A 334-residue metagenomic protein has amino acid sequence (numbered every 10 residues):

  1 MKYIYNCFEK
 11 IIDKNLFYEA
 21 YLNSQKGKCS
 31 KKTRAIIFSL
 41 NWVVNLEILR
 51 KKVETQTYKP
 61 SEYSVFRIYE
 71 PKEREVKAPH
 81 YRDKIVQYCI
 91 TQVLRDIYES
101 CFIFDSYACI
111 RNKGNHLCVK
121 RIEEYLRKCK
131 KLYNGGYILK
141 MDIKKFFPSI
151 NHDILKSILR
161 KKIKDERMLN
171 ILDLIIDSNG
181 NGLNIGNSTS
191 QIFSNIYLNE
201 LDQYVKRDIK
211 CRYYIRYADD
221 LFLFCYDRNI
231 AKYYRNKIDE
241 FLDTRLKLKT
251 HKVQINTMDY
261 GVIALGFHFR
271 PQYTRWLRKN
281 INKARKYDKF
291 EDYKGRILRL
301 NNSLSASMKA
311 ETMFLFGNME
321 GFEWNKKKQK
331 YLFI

Functional and structural regions predicted by a protein language model:
M1-E47: Non-catalytic, polymerase-adjacent accessory regions of viral genome-replication enzymes
K2-K10, T91-P148: Active-site-proximal segment of RNA-dependent polymerases
K28-I36, S61-Q87, C101-K113, I175-N195: Short, conserved non-catalytic motifs in the polymerase core
F38-E62: Amphipathic alpha-helical blocks
N45, K52-V53, K120-A218, F222-K237 (+1 more regions): Conserved polymerase palm-domain catalytic core
S61-Y63, I215-D219, H251: Short Gly/Ser/Thr- and Asp/Glu-enriched loop/turn motifs at secondary-structure junctions
P79, K84, Y88, I175-S178 (+2 more regions): Right-hand nucleic-acid polymerase module
D239-K247: A common structural junction motif
